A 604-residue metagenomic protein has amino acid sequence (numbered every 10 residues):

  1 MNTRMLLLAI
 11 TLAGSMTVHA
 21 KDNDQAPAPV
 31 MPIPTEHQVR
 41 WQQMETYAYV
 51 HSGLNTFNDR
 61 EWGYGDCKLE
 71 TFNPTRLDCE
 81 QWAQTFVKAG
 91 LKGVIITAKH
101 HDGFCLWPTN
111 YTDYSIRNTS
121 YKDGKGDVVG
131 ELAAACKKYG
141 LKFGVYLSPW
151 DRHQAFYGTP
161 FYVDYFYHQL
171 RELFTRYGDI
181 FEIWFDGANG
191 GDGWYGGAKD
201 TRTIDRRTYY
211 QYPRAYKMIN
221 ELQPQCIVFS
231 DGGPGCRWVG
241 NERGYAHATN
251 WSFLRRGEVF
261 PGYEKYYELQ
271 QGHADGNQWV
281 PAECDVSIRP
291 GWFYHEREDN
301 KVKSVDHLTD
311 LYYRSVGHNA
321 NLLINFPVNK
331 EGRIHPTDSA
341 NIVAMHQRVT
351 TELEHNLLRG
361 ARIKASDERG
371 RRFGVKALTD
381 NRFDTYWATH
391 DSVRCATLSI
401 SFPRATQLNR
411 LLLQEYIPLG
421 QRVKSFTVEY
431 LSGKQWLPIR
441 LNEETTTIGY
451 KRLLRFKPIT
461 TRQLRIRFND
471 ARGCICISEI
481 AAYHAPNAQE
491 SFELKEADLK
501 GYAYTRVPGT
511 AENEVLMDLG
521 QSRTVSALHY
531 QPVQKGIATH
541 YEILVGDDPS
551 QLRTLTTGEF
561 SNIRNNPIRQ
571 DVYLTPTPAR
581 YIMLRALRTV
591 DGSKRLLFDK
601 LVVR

Functional and structural regions predicted by a protein language model:
M1-D22: Bacterial Sec-dependent N-terminal signal peptides
K21-R394, S399-I400, R404-Q407, L412-Q414 (+11 more regions): Mature catalytic domains of secreted/periplasmic carbohydrate-active enzymes
I183, L411, V428, I480-A482 (+3 more regions): Extracellular beta-strand elements of beta-rich domains used for carbohydrate recognition/degradation or cell-matrix
E352-R359, H484-V507, R604: Low-complexity, Pro/Thr/Ser/Gly/Ala-rich linker/spacer regions in secreted, extracellular modular proteins
F402-R404, L408, M517-Q521, V525 (+1 more regions): A short glycine/threonine-centered beta-strand motif
Y416-V423, P532-T539, D591-G592: Extended, low-complexity, turn-rich repeat/linker tracts enriched in Gly/Pro/Ser/Thr and Asp/Glu that occur
Q421-G433, I537-S550: Short, surface-exposed beta-strand/strand-loop-strand elements in extracellular ectodomains
R472-A485, V590-R604: Edge beta-strands of jelly-roll/beta-sandwich modules across compartments, strongly enriched in secreted/luminal
